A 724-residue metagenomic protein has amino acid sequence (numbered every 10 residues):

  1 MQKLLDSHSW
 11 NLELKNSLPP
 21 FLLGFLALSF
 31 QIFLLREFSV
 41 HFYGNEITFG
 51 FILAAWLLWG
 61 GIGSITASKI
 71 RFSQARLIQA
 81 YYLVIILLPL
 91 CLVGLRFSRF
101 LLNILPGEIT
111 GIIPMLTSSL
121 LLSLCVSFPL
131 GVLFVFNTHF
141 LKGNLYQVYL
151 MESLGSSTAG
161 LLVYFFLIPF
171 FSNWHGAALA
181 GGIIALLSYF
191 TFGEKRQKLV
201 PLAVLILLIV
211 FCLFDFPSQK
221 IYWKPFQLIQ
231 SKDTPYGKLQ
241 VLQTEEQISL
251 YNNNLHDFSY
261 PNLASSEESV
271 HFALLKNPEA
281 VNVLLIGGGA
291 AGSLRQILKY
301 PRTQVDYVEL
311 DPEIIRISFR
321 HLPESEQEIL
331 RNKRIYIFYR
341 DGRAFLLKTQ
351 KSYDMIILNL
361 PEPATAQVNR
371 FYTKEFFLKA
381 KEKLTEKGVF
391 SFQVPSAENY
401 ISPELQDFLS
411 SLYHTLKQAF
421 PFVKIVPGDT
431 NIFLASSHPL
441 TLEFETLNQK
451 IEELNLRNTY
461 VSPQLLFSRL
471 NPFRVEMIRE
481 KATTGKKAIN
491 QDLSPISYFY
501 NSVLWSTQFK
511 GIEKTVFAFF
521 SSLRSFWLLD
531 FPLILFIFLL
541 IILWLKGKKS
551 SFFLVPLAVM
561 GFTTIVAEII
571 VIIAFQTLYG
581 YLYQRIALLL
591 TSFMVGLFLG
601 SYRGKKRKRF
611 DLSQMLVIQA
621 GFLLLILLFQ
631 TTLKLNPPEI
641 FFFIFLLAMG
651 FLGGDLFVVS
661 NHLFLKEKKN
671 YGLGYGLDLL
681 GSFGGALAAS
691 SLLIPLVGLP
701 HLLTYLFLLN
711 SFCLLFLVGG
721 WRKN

Functional and structural regions predicted by a protein language model:
M1-Q464, N471-N724: Alpha-helical transmembrane segments of multi-pass membrane proteins
